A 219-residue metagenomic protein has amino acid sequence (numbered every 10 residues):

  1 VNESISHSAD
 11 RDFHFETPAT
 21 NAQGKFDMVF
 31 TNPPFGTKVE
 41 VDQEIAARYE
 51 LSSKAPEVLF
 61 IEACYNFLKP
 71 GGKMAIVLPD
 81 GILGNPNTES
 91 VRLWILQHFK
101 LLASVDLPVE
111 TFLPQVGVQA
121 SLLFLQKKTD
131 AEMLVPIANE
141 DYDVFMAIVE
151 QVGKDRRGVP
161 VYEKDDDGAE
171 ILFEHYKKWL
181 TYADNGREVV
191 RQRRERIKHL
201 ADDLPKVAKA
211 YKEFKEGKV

Functional and structural regions predicted by a protein language model:
E3-V219: A conserved structural/catalytic subdomain of Rossmann-like adenosyl-cofactor enzymes
